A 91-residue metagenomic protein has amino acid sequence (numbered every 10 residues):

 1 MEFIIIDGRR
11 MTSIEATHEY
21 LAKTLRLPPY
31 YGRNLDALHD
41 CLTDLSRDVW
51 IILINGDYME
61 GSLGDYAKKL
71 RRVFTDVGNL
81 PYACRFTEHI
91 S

Functional and structural regions predicted by a protein language model:
M1-S91: Positively charged, polar, low-complexity stretches
